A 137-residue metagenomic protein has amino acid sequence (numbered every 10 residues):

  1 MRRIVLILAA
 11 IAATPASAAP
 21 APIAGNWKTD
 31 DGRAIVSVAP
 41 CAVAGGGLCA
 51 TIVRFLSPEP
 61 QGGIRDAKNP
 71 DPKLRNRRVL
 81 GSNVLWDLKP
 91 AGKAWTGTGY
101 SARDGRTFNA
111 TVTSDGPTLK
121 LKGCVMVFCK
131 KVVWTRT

Functional and structural regions predicted by a protein language model:
M1-I4: Positively charged n-region of N-terminal signal peptides that target proteins for export
A9-A18: Hydrophobic h-region of N-terminal signal peptides that target proteins for export in Gram-negative bacteria
A12-A13, G45-G47, A94, G116-T118: A generic structural signal for beta-strand entry/edge sites
S17-N26, C129: N-terminal helix-cap/turn-to-beta initiation motif at the start of protein domains
I23-A24, D30-R103, T107-F108: Central antiparallel beta-sheet cores of small beta-barrel/beta-sandwich binding domains
N26-K28, K120-L121: Short catalytic-loop micro-motif centered on adjacent basic/acidic residues
S101-A102, R106-V112, T118-M126, K130-K131: Short, exposed beta-strand-loop hairpins at the edges of beta-sheets in extracellular/periplasmic proteins
